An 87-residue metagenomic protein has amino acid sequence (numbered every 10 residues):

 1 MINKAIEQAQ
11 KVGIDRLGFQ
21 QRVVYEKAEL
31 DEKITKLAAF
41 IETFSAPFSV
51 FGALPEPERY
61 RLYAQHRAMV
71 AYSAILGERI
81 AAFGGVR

Functional and structural regions predicted by a protein language model:
M1-L17: Short, charge-rich amphipathic alpha-helices with coiled-coil/heptad character
N3-E7, A38, E42, Y63: Generic detector of well-ordered alpha-helical segments enriched in charged/polar residues, highlighting helical
Q10-G13, S45, G84: Generic secondary-structure transition motif, activating predominantly at the C-termini of alpha-helices
V24, A28-D31, T35, R67-A74: Generic structural signal for well-ordered, non-transmembrane alpha-helical segments in soluble/cytosolic regions
K33-E58: Short E/K-rich amphipathic alpha-helical oligomerization segments
P57-R87: Short, compact, well-ordered microdomains
